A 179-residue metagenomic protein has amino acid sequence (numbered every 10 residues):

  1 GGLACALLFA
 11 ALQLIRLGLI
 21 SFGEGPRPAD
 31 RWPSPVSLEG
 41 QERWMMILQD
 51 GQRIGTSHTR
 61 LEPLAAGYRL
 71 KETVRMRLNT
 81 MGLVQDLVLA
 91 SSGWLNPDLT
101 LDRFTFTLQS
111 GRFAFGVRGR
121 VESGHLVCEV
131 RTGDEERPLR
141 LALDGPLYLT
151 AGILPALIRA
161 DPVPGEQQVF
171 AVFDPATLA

Functional and structural regions predicted by a protein language model:
G1-L8: N-terminal Sec-pathway targeting helices
L8-W44, Q109-A179: Solvent-exposed helix/loop surface patches that form functional interfaces
Q49-T132: N-terminal mature ectodomain segment of secretory-pathway/periplasmic proteins
